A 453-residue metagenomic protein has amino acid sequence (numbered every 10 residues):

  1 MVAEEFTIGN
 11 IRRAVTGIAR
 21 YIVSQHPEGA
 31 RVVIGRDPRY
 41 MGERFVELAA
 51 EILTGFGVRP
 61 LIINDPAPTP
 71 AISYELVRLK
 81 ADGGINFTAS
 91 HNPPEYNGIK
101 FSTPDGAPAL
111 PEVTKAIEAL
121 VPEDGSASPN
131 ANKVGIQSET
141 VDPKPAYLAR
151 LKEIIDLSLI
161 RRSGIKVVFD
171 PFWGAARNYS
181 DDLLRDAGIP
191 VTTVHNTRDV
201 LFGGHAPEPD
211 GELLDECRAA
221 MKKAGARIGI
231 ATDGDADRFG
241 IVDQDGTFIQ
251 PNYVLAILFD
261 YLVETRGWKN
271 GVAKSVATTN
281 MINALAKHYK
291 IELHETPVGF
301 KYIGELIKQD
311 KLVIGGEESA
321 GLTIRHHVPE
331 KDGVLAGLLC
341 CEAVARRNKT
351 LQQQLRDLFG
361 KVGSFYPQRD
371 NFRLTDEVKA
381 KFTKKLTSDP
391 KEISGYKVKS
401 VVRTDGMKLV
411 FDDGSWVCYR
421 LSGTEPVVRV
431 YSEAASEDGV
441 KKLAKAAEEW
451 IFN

Functional and structural regions predicted by a protein language model:
M1-E51, G55-F56, I136-V167: An N-terminal, well-structured beta->alpha segment
G17-Y21, Q25, F56, E75 (+14 more regions): Change "in soluble alpha/beta enzymes" to "in soluble alpha/beta proteins
R20, E28-N97, D182-V242: N-terminal small/polar loop signature for handling phosphorylated ligands or for N-terminal nucleophile
N64, A119-A149, Q244-G316, T323-I324: Proline/glycine-rich low-complexity loops and linkers
N97-A224: Gly/Ser/Thr-enriched, mixed-charge loops and adjacent short helices that form phosphate/oxyanion-binding elements
L110, T193-H195, T247-R266, G333-C341: Gly/Ser/Thr-rich active-site loops/lids in small-molecule metabolic enzymes that frequently grip phosphoryl groups
R227-I228, W268-N453: Phosphate-binding and adjacent anionic-ligand microenvironments
